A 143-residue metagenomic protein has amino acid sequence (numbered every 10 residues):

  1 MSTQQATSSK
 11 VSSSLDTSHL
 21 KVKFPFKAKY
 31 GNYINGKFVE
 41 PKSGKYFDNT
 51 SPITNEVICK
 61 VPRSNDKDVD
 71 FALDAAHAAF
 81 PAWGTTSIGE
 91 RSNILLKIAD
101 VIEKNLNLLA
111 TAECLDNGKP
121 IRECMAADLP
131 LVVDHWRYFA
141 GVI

Functional and structural regions predicted by a protein language model:
M1-K60, N93: Terminal low-complexity tails and localization/encapsulation signals of metabolic enzymes
E56-I143: Glycine-rich loop-to-alpha-helix module at the N-terminal edge of alpha/beta enzyme cores
